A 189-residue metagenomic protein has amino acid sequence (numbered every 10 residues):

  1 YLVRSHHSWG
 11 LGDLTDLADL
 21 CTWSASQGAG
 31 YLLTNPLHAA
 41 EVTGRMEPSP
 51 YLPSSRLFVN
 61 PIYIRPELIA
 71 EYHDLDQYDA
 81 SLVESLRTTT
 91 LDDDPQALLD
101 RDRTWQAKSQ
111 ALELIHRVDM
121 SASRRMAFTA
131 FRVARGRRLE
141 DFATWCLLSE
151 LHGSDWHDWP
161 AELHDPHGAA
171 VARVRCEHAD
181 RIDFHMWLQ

Functional and structural regions predicted by a protein language model:
Y1-Q189: Acidic/aromatic-lined carbohydrate-recognition and catalytic surfaces of CAZymes acting on diverse glycans
